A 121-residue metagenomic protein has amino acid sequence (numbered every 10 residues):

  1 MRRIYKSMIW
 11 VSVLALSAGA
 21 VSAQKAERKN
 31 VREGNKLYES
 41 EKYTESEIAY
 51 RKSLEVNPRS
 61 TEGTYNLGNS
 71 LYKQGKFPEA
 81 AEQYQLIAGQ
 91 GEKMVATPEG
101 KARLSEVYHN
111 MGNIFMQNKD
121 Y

Functional and structural regions predicted by a protein language model:
G89-A102: Flexible helix-coil transition and linker loops at the boundaries of alpha-helical arrays
